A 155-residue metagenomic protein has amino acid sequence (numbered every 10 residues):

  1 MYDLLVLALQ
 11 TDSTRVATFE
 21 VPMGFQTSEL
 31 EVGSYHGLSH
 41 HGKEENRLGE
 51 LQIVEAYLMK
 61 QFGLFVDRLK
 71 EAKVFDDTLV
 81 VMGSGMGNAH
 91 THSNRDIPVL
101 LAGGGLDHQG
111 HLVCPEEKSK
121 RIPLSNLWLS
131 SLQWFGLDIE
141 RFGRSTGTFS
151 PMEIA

Functional and structural regions predicted by a protein language model:
M1-A155: Ligand-binding pockets and gating/stacking loops
